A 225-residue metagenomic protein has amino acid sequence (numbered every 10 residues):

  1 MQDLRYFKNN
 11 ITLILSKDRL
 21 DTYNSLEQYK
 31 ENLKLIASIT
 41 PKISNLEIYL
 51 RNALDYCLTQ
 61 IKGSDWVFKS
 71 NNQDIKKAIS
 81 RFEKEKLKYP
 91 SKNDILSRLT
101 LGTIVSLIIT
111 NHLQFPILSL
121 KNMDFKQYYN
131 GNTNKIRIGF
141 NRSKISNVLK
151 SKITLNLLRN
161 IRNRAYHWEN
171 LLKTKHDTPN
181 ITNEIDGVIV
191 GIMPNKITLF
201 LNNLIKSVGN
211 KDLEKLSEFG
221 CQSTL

Functional and structural regions predicted by a protein language model:
M1-L225: Amphipathic alpha-helical interface elements
